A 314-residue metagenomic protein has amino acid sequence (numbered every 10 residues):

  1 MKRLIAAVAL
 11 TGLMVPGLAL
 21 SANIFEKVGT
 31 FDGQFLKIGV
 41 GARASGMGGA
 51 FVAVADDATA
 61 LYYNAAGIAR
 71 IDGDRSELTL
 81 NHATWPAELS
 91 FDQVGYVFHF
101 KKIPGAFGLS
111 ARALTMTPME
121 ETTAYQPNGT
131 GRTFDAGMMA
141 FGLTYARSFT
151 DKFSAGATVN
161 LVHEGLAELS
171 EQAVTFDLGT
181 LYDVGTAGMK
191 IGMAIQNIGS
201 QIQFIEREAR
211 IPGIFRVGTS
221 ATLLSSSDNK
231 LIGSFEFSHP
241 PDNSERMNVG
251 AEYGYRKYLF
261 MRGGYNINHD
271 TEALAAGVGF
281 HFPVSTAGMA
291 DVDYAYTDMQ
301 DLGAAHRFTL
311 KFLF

Functional and structural regions predicted by a protein language model:
M1-T30: Cleavable N-terminal export/targeting peptides
A22-F314: Subset of outer-membrane beta-barrel
